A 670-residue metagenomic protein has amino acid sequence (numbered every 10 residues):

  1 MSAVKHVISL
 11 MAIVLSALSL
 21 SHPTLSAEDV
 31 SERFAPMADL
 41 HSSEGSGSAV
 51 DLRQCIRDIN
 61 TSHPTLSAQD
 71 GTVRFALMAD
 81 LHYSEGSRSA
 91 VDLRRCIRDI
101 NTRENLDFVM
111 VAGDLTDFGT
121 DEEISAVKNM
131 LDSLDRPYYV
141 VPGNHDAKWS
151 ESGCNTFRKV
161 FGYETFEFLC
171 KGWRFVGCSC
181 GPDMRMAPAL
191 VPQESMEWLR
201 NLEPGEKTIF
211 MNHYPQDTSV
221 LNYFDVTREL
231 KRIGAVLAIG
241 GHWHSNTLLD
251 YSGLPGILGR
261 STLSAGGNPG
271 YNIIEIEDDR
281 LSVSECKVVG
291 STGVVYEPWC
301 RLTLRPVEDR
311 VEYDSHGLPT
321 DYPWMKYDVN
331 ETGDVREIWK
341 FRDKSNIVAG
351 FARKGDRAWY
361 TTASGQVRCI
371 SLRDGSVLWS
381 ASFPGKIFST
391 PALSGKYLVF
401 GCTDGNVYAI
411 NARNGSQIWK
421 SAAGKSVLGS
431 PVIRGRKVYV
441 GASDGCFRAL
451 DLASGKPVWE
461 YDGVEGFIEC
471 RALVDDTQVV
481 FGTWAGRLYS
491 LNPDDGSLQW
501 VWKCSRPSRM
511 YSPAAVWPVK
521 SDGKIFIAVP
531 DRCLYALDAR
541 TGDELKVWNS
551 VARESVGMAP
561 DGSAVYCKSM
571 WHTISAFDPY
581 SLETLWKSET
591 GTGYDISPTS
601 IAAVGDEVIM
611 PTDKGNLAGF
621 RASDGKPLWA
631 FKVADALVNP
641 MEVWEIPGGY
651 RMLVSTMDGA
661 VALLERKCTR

Functional and structural regions predicted by a protein language model:
H22-A126: N-terminal active-site segment of His-dependent metallophosphoesterases
S43-G45, S84-G86, D117-D121, N144-S152 (+4 more regions): Active-site environment of divalent metal-dependent phosphoester hydrolases
D99-F108, L169, V176, R185-P255: His/acidic metal-ligating clusters that form di-metal
T247, L254-T320: Binuclear metal-dependent phosphoesterase catalytic core
E331-A352, L378-L393, Q417-R434, S443 (+7 more regions): Extracytoplasmic beta-rich repeat domains
S371-G375, N411-G415, D451-G455, N492-G496 (+4 more regions): Short loop/turn segments that connect beta-strands within beta-propeller blades
